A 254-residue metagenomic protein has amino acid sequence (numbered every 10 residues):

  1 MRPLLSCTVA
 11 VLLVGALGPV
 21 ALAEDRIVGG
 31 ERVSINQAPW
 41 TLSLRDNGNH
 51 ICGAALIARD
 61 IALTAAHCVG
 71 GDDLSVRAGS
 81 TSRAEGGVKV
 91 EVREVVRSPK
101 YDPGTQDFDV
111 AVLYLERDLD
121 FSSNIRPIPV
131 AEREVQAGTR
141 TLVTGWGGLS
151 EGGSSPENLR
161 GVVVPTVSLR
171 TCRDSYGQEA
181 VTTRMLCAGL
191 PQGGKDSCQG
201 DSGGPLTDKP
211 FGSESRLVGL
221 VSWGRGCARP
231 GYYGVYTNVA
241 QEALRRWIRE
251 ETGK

Functional and structural regions predicted by a protein language model:
M1-L63, D73-S80, E85-G87, Q241 (+1 more regions): Protease-domain processing segments flanking chymotrypsin-fold serine proteases, especially trypsin-like
R2-P3, L42, L56-A66, G161-T166 (+1 more regions): C-terminal subregion of chymotrypsin/trypsin-like serine protease catalytic domains
D25-N36, R77-D120, R126, V130-R133 (+2 more regions): Conserved catalytic-core segment of clan PA serine endopeptidases
Q37-P39, I57, G71-D73, G87-V90 (+5 more regions): Extracytoplasmic
P39-S43, A54, S75, P127 (+3 more regions): Structural detector of coil-to-beta-strand junctions
L44-N47, L56-R59, A65-C68, A78-S80 (+5 more regions): Active-site-proximal beta-strand/loop segments in catalytic clefts of secreted hydrolases
H67-G71, S80-A84, E116-F121, G147-S150 (+5 more regions): Acidic glycine-/aspartate-rich tracts in secreted/extracellular proteins
V110, E116, F121-G193, A240-R245: Chymotrypsin/trypsin-fold serine protease catalytic domain
